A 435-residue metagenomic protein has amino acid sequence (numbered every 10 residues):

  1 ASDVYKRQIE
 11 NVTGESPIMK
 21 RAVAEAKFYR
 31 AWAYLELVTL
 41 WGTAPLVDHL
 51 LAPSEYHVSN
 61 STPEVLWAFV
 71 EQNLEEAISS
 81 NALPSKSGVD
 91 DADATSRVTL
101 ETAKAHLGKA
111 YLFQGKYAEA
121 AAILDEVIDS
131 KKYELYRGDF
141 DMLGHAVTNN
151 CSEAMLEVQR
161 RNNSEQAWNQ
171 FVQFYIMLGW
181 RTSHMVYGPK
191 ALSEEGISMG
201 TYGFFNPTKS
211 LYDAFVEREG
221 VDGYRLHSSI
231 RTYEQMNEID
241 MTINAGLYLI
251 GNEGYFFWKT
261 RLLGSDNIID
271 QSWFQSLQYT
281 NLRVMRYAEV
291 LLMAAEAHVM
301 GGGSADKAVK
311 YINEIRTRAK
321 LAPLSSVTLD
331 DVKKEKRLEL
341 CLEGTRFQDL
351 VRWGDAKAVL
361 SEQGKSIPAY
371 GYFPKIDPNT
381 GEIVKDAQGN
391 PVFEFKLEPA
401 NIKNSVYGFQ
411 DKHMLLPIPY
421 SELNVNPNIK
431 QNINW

Functional and structural regions predicted by a protein language model:
S2-W41, H57-E64, L74-P84, Q271-L282 (+2 more regions): Conserved, well-structured interaction surfaces
V23, R30, L100, L107 (+2 more regions): Structural register within alpha-helical repeat arrays
V47-L50, L83-H106, L112-G188, L321-K334 (+4 more regions): Short, surface-exposed recognition loops and adjoining beta-strand edges that mediate ligand/DNA contacts, enriched
Y117, S304-A305: TPR-repeat structural position
Y133-Y287, M300, L360-W435: Elongated scaffold/linker segments in the mid-to-C-terminal portions of large proteins
